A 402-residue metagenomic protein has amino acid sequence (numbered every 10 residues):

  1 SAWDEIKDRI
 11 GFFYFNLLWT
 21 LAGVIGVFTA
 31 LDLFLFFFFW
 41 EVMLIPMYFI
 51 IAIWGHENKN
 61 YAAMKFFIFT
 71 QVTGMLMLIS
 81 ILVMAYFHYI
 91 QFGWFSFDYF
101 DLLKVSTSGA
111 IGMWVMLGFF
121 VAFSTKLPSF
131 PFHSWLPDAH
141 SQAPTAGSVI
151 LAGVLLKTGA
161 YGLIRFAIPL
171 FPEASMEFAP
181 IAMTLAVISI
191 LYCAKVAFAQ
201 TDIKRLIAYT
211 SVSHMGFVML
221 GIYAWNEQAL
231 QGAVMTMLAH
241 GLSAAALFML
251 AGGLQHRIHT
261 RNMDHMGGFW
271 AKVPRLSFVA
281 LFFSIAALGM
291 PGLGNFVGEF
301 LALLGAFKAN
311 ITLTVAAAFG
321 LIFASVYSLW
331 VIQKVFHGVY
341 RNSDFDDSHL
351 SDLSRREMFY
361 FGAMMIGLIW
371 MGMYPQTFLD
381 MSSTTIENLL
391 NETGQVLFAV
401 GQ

Functional and structural regions predicted by a protein language model:
S1-I6, G11, L21-F36, M47-K334: Hydrophobic transmembrane alpha-helices and their helix-loop junctions in integral membrane proteins
E41: Short phosphate-coordinating micro-motif centered on Lys-Gly-acidic
L44: Short, glycine/acidic-enriched loop or turn micro-motifs at the edges of active sites
V273-R275, L329-Q402: Cytoplasmic/organellar membrane-interface segments at the starts of transmembrane helices in multi-pass inner-membrane
